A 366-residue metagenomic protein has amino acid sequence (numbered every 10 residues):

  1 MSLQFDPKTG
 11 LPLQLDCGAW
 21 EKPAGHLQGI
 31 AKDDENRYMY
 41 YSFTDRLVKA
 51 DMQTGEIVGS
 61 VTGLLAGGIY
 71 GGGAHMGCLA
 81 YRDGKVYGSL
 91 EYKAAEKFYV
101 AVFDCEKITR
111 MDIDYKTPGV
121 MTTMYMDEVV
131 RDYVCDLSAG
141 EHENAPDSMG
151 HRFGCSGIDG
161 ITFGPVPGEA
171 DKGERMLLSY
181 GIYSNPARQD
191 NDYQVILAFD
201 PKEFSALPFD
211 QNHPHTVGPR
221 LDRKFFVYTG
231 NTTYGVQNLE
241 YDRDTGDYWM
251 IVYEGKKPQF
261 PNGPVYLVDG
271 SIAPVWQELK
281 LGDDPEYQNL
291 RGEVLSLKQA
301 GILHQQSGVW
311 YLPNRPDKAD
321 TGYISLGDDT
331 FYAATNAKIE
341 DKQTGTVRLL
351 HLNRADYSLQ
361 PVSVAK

Functional and structural regions predicted by a protein language model:
S2-G25, G218-F225, L297-N314: A short helix->beta-strand "capping" segment at the edge of beta-propeller domains
L15-R46, D159, P165-V166: Beta-strand-rich domains and repeat architectures in extracellular enzymes and scaffolds, especially beta-propellers
P23-A31, I69-A80, G119-G164, T233-N238 (+2 more regions): Repeated scaffold domains used in trafficking and secretory/extracellular systems, primarily beta-propellers
H26, T54-K93: Blade-loop segments of beta-propeller domains
E35-R37, D83-G84, K172-R175, D244-G246 (+1 more regions): Short coil/turn segments that connect the beta-strands within blades of beta-propeller domains
D45, Y92-A94, E106, Y133-E141 (+4 more regions): Residue-level signature of beta-propeller blades and closely related beta-rich strand-turn architectures in secreted
K97-T122, Q189-N212, F260-G292, T344-A365: Beta-propeller blade signature
F226-N314, A319-G322: Loop/turn-rich, solvent-exposed surfaces of beta-rich toroidal or solenoidal domains
